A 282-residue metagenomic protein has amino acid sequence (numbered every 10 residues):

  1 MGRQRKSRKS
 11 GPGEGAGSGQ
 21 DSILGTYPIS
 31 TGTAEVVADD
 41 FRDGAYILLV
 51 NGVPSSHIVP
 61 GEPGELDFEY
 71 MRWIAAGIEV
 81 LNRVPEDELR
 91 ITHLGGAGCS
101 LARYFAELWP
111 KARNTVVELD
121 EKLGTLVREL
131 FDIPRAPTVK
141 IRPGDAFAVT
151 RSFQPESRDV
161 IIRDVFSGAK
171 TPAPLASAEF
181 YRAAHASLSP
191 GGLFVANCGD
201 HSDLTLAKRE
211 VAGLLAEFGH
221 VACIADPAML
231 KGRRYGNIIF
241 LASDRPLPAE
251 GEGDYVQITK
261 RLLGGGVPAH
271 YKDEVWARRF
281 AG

Functional and structural regions predicted by a protein language model:
G2-A38, S55-G61, K231-G282: SAM/dcSAM-binding transferase cores
Y27, R42, G61-P190, S202-L204 (+2 more regions): The AdoMet/dcAdoMet-binding core of the Class I SAM-like
S30-A45, D203-T205: An acidic intrinsically disordered interaction segment
T33, A45-I47, T138, H220 (+1 more regions): A residue-level signal for beta-strand positions that form part of recognition/binding surfaces within mature
R42-I58: A short, structured beta-strand/loop element
G52-P54, V165-S167, C198-G199: Short, histidine-centered active-site or binding-site loop motifs used for metal coordination, general acid-base
K111-R113, A136-T138, G191, F218-H220 (+1 more regions): A generic structural signal for alpha->beta connector loops
R182-A249: C-terminal substrate-binding/active-site "lid" region of AdoMet-derived donor-dependent transferases
